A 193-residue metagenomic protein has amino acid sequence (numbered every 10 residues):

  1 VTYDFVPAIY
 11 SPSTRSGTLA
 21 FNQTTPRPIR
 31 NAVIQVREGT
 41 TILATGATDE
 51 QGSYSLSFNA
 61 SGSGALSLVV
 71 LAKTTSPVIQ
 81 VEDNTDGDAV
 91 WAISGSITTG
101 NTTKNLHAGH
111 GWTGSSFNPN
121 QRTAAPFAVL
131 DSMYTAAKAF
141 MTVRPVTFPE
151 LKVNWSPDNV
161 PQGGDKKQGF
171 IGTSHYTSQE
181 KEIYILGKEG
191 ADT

Functional and structural regions predicted by a protein language model:
D4-G39: Short, ordered, surface-exposed loop/turn motifs in non-cytosolic proteins
P26-R30, S55-L66: Short Pro-Gly-centered beta-turn/loop motif in secreted/extracellular proteins
Q35, G62-V81: A short, solvent-exposed beta-strand micro-motif common in secreted/extracellular proteins
E38-S53: Short, acidic Ser/Thr/Gly-rich low-complexity loop/linker segments typical of extracellular and cell-surface proteins
S57-N59, P77-Q80, H107-K152: Zn2+-dependent metallopeptidase catalytic core
T75-W112: Structured interaction patches on ligand/partner-binding surfaces of diverse proteins
T147-D165: Long, charged, glycine-rich C-terminal linkers/tails
G163-T193: Active-site scaffold of zinc-dependent metalloenzymes
